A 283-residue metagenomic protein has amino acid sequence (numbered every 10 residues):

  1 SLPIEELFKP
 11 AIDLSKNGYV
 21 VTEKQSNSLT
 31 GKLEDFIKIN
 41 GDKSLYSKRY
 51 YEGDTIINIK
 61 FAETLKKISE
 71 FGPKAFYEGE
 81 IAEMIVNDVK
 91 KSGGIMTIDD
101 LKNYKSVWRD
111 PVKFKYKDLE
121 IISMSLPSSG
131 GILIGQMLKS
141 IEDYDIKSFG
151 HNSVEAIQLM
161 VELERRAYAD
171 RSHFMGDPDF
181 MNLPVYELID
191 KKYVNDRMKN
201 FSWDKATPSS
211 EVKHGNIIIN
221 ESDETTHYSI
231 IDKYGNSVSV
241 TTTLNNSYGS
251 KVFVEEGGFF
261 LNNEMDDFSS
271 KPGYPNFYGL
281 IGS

Functional and structural regions predicted by a protein language model:
S1-E78, A82-S129, I189-D190, D196-T207: Noncatalytic scaffold domains of N-terminal-nucleophile
G53, S128, I217-E221, L280-S283: Short Gly/Pro-enriched turn/cap motifs at secondary-structure boundaries
I56-K67, K139-S140, I231-V240: Active-site-proximal alpha-helical segments within enzyme catalytic domains
K60, K113-K115, E120-S123, T225-I230 (+2 more regions): Structured core elements
I95-T97, N236-S283: Active-site rim segments in enzyme catalytic domains, especially the processed small/beta chain of N-terminal
I122-G131, T225-S229, T241-V252: Glycine-rich phosphate/pyrophosphate-binding beta-alpha loops
G130-Q136, R166-D170: Extended, domain-scale alpha-helical bundle/helix-rich regions
D143-T243, G257, E264, G273: Internal maturation/activation junctions in enzymes
